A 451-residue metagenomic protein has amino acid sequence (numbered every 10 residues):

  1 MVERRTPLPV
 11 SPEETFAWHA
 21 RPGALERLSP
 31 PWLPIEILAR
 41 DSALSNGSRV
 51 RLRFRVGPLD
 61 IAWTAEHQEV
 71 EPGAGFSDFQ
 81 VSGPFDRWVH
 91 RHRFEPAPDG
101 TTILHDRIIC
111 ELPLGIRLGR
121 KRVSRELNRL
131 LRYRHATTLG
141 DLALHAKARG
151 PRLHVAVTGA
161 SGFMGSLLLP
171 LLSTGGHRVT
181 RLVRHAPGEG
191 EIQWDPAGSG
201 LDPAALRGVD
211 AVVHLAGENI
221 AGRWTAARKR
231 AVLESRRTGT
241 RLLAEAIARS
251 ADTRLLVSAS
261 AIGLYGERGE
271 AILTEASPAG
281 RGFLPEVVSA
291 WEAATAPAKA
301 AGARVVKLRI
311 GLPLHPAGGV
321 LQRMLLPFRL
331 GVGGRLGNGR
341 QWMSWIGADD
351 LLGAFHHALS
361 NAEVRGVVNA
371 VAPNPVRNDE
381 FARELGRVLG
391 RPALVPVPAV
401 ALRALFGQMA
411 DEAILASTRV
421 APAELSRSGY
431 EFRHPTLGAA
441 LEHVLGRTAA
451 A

Functional and structural regions predicted by a protein language model:
M1-S45: Hydrophobic ligand-binding cavity/cleft-lining segments
L153, N361-Q408, E442, T448-A451: Mid/C-terminal beta-alpha module of Rossmann-like enzyme folds, strongest in SDR-family dehydrogenases/epimerases
L153-G175: N-terminal Rossmann NAD(P)H-binding glycine-rich loop of SDR-like oxidoreductase domains
Q193-G239: NAD(P)H-binding glycine-rich loop region in Rossmannoid oxidoreductase-like domains and their noncatalytic homologs
R241-G282: Conserved Rossmann-fold NAD(P)-dependent oxidoreductase catalytic core, especially the SDR/UDP-sugar
S289, A301-A303, L314-R323, A358-V368 (+1 more regions): Glycine/proline-rich active-site loop of Rossmann-fold NAD(P)-dependent oxidoreductases
K299-A301, V306-K307, G311-W342, A348: NAD(P)-dependent short-chain dehydrogenase/reductase
L325-G334, Q341-V376: Alpha-helical substrate-binding/gating segment
